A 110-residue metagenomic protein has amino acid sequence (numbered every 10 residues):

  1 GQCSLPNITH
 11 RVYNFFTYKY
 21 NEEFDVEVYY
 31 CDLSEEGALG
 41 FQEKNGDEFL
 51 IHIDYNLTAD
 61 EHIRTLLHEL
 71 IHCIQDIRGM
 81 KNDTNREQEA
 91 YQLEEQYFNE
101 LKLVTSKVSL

Functional and structural regions predicted by a protein language model:
Q2-F24: Zn2+-dependent metallopeptidase catalytic core
S4-L5, I63, L67, R86: Hydrophobic (often cysteine-bearing) scaffold residues that line and stabilize catalytic clefts of nucleotide/cofactor
F15, D32-G37, D76, E95: Membrane-anchoring alpha-helices and their flanking helix-loop junctions
Y18, E27-L50, A59: Catalytic zinc-binding patch centered on the HExxH motif and its immediate surroundings that defines zinc-dependent
F49-L66, M80-K81: Short pre-active-site segment immediately N-terminal to the catalytic Zn-binding motif
T65, E69-C73, I77: Catalytic glutamate of the conserved HExxH
N82-L110: Post-HExxH zinc-binding segment in Zn-dependent metallohydrolases
